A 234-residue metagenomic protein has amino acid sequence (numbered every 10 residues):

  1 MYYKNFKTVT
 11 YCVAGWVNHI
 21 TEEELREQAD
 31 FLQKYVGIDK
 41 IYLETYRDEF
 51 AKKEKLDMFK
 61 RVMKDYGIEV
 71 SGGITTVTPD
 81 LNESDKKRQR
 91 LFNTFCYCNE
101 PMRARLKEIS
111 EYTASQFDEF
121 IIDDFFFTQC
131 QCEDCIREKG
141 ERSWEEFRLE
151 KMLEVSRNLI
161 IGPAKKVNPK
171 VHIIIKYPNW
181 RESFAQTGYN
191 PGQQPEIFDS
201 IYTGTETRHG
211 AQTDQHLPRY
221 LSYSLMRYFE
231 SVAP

Functional and structural regions predicted by a protein language model:
M1-N18, E69-P79, I121-D124, R148-G188 (+2 more regions): Aromatic-lined carbohydrate-recognition surfaces of secreted/lumenal glycan-active proteins
M1-Y3, Q28-V36, F50, E54-G67 (+3 more regions): Acidic (Asp/Glu)-rich catalytic clusters
N5-L25, L56-Q116, C130-Q131, N158: Active-site-adjacent "subsite" loops/lids of carbohydrate-active enzymes
V17-I20, Q89-F92, D134-S143, A185 (+1 more regions): Short, flexible/disordered intra-domain loops and linkers
V17-Y35, N99-T113, S183-Q194, S222-M226: Short, acidic/polar
K34-E49, Q89-E146: Active-site groove signature of glycoside hydrolases
D65-I68, F92-N99, E141-E154, P195-H209: Acidic, His- and aromatic-enriched active-site or binding-groove loops in soluble protein domains that engage sugars
K86-K87, P163-L225: Substrate-binding cleft/loops of secretory-pathway carbohydrate-active enzymes
